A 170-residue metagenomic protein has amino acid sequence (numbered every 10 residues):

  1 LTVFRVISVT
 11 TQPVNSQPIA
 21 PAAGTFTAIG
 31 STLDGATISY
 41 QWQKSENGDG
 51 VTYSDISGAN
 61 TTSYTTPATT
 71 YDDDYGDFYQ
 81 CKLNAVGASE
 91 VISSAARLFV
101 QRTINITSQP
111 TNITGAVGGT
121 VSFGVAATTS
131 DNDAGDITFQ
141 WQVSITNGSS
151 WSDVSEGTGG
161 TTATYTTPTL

Functional and structural regions predicted by a protein language model:
T2-S8, F99-N105: Extracellular interdomain linker/stem segments of modular secreted and single-pass surface proteins
T11-N15, S108-N112: Surface-exposed, proline-enriched loop/turn segments that connect beta strands in immunoglobulin-like
S16-A22, I113-G119: Short, solvent-exposed loop/linker segments at the N-terminal edge of repeated beta-sheet extracellular domains
A22-G30, G119-A127: A short beta-strand segment in extracellular, disulfide-stabilized domains
T32-K44, T129-V143: Solvent-exposed loop segments of extracellular immunoglobulin-like
G35, T69-Q80, A134: Solvent-exposed loop/turn motifs of extracellular immunoglobulin-like beta-sandwich domains
K44-A68, I145-P168: Surface-exposed, flexible coil segments in extracellular/virion-facing regions
N84-S89: Short, solvent-exposed loop/turn segments at the edges of extracellular beta-sandwich modules
